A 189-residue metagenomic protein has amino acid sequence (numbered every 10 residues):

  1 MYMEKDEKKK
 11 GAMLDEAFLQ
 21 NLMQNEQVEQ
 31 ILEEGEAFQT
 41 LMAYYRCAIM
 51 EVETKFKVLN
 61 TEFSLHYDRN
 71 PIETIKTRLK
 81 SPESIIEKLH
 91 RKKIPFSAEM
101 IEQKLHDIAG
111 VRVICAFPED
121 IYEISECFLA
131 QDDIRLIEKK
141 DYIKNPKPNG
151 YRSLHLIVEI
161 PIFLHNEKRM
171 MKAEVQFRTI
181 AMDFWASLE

Functional and structural regions predicted by a protein language model:
Y2-I49, F56-E62, E174-E189: An acidic, glycine-/histidine-flanked metal-binding catalytic module
F18-N21, T40-Y44, I72-T77, I101-E102 (+1 more regions): Glycine-rich, low-complexity intrinsically disordered segments
M42-S84: An N-terminal domain-start capping segment
M50, T54, E83, E87 (+2 more regions): Solvent-exposed alpha-helical segments within well-ordered globular domains of core cellular machineries
E62-F63, I94, D132-I137: Short secondary-structure junctions
D68-I108: A glycine-rich, hydrophobic loop/mini-helix early in the fold
E102, C115-E189: Long beta-strand-rich cores associated with HINT superfamily self-processing modules
I108-C115: Terminal, regulation- and interaction-focused segments at domain boundaries
